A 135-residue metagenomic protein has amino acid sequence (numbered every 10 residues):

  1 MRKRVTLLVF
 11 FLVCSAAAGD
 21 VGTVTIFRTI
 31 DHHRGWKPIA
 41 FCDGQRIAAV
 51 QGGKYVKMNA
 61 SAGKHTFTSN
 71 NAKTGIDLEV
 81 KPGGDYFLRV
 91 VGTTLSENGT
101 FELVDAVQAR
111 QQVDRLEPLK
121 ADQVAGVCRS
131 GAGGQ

Functional and structural regions predicted by a protein language model:
M1-R4: Positively charged n-region of N-terminal signal peptides that target proteins for export
T6-L7, K37: N-terminal leader/targeting signatures
F10-A18: Hydrophobic h-region of N-terminal signal peptides that target proteins for export in Gram-negative bacteria
A18-Q135: Short loop/turn and low-complexity linker motifs enriched in small/turn-promoting residues
